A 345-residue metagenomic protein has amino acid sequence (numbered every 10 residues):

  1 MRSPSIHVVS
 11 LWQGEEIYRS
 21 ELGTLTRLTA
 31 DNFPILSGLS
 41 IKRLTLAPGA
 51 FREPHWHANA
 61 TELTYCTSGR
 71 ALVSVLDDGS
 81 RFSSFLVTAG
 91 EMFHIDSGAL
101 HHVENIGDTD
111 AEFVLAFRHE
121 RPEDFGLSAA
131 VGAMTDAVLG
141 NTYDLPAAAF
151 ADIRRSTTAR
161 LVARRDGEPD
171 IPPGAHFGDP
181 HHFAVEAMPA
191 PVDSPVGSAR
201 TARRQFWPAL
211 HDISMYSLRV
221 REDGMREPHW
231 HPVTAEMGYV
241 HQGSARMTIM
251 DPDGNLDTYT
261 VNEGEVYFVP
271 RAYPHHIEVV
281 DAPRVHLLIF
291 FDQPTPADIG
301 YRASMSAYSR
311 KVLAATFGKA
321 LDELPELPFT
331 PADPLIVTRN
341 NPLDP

Functional and structural regions predicted by a protein language model:
M1-R43, A47, E53, G140-R221 (+2 more regions): A short, N-terminal "cap"/entry segment at the start of jelly-roll beta-barrel domains of the cupin/DSBH fold
A30, R52-H57, S84-F85, E104-N105 (+5 more regions): Short histidine-centered beta-strand/loop micro-motifs that create catalytic or ligand/metal-coordination sites
K42, E53-P54, E62, F82-S83 (+6 more regions): Short, conserved secondary-structure segments in the cores of folded domains
L46-G49, V87-D108, R118, V220-D223 (+2 more regions): Conserved metal-binding segment of the jelly-roll/cupin
H57-D78, A89, E222-M225, H231-P252 (+1 more regions): Glycine- and acidic-residue-biased ligand/ion/polar-headgroup-sensing regions
L63, D108-L127, F268, A282-Y301: A short hydrophobic beta-strand segment most commonly corresponding to one strand of the jelly-roll/cupin
R70-L72, L100, D110, S244-R246 (+2 more regions): Structural motif
F82-F93, E120-D124, G132-L139, N255-F268 (+2 more regions): Short amphipathic alpha-helical linker/capping segments at the junctions of internal repeats and modular domains
